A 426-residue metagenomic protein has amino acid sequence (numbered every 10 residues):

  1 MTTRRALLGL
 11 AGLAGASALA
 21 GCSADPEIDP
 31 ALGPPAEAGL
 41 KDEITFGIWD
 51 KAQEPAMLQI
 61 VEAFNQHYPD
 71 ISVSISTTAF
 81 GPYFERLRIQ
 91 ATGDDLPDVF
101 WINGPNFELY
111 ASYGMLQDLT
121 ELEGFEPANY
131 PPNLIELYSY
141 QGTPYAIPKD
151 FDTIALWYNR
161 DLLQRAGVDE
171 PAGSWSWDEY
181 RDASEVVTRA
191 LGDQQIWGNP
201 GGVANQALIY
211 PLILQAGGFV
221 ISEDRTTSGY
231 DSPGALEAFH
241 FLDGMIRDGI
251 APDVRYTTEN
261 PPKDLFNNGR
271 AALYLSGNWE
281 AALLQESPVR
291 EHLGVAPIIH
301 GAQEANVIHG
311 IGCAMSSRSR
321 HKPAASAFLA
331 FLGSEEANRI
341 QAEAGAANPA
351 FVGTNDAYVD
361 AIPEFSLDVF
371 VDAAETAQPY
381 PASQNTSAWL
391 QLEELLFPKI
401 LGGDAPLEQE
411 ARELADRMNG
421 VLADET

Functional and structural regions predicted by a protein language model:
T2, A6-L109, F125-P127, E170 (+8 more regions): Conserved N-terminal structural module of periplasmic/extracytoplasmic solute-binding proteins
A36, Q117-P132, G173, L191 (+6 more regions): Short, solvent-exposed loop/beta-turn-alpha elements that line the ligand-binding surface or hinge of extracytoplasmic
A38, N278-R290, G301-L395, K399 (+1 more regions): C-terminal lobe and pocket-closing loops of periplasmic/extracytoplasmic Venus-flytrap solute-binding proteins
T77-R86, P105, W175-E179, V254-N267: Short helix-initiation/N-cap motifs at beta->coil->alpha
G104-A155, G294, V359-P363: Hinge/lid segment of periplasmic solute-binding proteins
Y145-K149, I154, D178-S228, G234 (+1 more regions): Extracytoplasmic/periplasmic solute-binding protein
Q164-R165, E170, G244-R247, E375-T426: Conserved C-terminal helix/tail region of periplasmic/extracytoplasmic solute-binding proteins
A183-E185, R225-R255: Glycine-centered hinge/linker elements that transmit conformational signals in sensory and ligand-binding systems
